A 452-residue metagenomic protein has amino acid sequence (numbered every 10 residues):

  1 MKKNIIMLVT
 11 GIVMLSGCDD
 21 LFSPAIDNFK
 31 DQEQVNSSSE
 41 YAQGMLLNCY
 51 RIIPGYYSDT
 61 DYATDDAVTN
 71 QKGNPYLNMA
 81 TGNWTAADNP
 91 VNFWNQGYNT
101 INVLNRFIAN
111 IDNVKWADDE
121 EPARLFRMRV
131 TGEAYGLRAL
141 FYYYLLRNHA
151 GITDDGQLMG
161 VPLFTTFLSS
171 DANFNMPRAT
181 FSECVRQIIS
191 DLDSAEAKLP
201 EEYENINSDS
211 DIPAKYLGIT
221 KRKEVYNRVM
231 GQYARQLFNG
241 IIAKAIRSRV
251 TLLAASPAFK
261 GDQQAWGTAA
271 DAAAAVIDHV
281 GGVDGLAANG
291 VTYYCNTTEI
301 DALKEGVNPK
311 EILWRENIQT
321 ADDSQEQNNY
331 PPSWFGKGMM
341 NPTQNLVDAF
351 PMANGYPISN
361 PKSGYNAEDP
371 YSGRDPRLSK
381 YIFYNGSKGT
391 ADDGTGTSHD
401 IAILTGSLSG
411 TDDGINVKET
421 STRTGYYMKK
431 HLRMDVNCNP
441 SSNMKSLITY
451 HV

Functional and structural regions predicted by a protein language model:
M1-N28: Bacterial Sec-dependent N-terminal signal peptides
C18-T64, Y98, V114, T297 (+1 more regions): Membrane-proximal, proline-rich intrinsically disordered regions
E40, G44, N74-G151, S169-E204 (+4 more regions): Conserved, well-structured interaction surfaces
L146-N148, T153, Y203, L253-D262: Short coil/turn linking the two alpha-helices of tandem helical-hairpin repeats
E204-Q232, G285-A302, T397, L404-V417: Surface-exposed intrinsically disordered loops and tails
R249, A255, I277-P370, P376: Polar, glycine-rich mid-to-C-terminal structural blocks that act as macromolecule-binding/assembly scaffolds
